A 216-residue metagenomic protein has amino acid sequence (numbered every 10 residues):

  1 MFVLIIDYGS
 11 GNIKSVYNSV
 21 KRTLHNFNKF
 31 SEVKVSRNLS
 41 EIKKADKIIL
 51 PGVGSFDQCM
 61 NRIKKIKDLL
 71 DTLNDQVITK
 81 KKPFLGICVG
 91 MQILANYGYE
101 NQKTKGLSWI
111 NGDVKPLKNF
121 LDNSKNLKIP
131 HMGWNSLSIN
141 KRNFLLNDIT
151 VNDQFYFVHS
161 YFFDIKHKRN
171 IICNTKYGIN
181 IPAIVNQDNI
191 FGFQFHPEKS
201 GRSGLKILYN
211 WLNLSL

Functional and structural regions predicted by a protein language model:
M1-F84, V89, Q102, D113-K118 (+3 more regions): N-terminal beta1-alpha1 cap of cysteine-dependent amidohydrolase-like domains
V3, W134, I190-G192: Short, solvent-exposed beta-strand edge segments and adjacent coil->beta transition regions
I49, L85, Y156, F191-F193: Hydrophobic/aromatic beta-strand patches that form the interior of the parallel beta-sheet core in alpha/beta enzyme
D71, G98-Y177: Pocket-forming structural segment of enzyme catalytic cores
I78, D148-I149, V185: Short, flexible hinge/linker loops that cap or flank conserved catalytic cores
C88, H159, H196: Histidine-centered divalent metal-coordination motifs
I93-A95: Hydrolases whose catalytic domains are alpha/beta-hydrolase-1, hotdog thioesterase, or metallo-beta-lactamase-like
F162-L216: C-terminal and late-domain segments of enzyme folds
